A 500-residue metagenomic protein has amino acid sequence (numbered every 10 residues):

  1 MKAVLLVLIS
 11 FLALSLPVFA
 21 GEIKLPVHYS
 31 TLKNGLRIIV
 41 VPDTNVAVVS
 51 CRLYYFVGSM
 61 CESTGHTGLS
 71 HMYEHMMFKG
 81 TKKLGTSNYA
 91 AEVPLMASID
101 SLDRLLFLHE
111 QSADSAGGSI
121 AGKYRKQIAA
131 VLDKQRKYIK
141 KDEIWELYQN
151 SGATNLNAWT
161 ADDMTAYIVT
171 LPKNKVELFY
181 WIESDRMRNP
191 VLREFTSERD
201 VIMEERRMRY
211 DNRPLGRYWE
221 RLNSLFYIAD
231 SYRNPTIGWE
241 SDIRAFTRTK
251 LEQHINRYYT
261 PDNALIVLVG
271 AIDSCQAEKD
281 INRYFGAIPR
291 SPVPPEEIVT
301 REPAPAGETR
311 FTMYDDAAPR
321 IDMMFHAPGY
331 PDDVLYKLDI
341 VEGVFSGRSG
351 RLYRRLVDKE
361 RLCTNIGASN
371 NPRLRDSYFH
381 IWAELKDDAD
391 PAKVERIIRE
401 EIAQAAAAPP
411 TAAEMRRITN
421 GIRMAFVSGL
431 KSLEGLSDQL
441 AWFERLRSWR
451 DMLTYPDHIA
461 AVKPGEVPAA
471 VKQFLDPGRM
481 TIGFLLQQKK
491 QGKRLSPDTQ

Functional and structural regions predicted by a protein language model:
M1-L5: Positively charged n-region of N-terminal signal peptides that target proteins for export
L6-P17: Bacterial N-terminal signal peptides
F19-R52, F56-C61, G85-N174, M208-D262 (+7 more regions): Non-catalytic beta-strand/loop surface segments
H75-G85: Catalytic Zn2+-binding segment of zinc metalloproteases
D185-L192, Y284-P292, R399-P410: A common structural junction motif
R447-M452, S496: C-terminal soluble interaction/assembly domains
